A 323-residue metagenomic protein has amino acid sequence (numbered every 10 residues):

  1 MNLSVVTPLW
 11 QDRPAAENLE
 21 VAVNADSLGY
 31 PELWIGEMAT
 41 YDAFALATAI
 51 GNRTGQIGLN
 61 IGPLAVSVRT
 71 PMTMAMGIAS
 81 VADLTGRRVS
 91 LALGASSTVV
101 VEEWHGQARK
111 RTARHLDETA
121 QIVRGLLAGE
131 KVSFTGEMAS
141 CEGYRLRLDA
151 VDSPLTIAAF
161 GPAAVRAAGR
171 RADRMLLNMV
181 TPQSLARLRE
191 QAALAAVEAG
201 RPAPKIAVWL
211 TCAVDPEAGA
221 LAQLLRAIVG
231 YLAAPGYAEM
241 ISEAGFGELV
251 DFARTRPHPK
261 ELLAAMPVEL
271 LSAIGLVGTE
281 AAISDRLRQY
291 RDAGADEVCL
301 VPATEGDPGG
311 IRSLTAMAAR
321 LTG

Functional and structural regions predicted by a protein language model:
M1-G323: Active-site-adjacent structural elements that line small-molecule/cofactor binding pockets in enzymes
